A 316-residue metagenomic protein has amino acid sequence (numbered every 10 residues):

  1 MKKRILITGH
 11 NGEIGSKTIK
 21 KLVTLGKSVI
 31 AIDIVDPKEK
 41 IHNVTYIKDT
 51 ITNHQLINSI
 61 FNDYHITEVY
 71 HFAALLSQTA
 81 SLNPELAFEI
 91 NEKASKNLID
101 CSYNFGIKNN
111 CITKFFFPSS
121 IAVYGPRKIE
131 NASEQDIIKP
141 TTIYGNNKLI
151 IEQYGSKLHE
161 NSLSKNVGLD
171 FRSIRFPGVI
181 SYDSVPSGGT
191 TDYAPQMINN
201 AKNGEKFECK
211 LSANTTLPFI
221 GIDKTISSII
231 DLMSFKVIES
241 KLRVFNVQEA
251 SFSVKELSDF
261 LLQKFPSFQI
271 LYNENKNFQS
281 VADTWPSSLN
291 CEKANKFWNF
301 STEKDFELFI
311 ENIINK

Functional and structural regions predicted by a protein language model:
I5-L25: N-terminal Rossmann NAD(P)H-binding glycine-rich loop of SDR-like oxidoreductase domains
I51-I90: NAD(P)H-binding glycine-rich loop region in Rossmannoid oxidoreductase-like domains and their noncatalytic homologs
T79-A94, A132-P140: Short alpha-helical oligomerization interface
S81, R175-P186, Q196-I220: A conserved pocket-lining segment of Rossmann-fold NAD(P)-dependent short-chain dehydrogenase/reductase
K96-I143: Conserved Rossmann-fold NAD(P)-dependent oxidoreductase catalytic core, especially the SDR/UDP-sugar
Y124-G125, T142-I143, V167-D192: Flexible, glycine-rich beta-alpha linker
P126, T141-R172: Active-site Tyr-X1-5-Lys
E205, K210-S212, P218-K316: C-terminal substrate-binding subdomain of Rossmann-fold SDR/epimerase-dehydratase oxidoreductases
